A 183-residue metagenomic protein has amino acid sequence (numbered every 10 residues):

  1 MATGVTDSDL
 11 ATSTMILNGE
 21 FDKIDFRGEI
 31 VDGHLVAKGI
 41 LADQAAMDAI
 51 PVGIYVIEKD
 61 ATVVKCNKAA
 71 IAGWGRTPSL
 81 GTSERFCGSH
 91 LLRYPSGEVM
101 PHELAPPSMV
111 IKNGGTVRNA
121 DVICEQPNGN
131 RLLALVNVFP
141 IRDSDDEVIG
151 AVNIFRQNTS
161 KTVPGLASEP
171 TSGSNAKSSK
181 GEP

Functional and structural regions predicted by a protein language model:
M1-P51, K112-G115, V152-P183: PAS-family sensory modules
D9, P78-Q126: Terminal output helix/cap of sensory domains in signal transduction proteins
V52-G53, D60: Sensory-domain cores of signal-transduction modules, predominantly PAS/LOV
V63-V64: Conserved hydrophobic beta-strand signature of PAS-family and PAS-like sensory domains
N67-I71: N-terminal capping loop/helix in small sensory signaling domains highlighted by a polar->aromatic N-x2-3-F motif
H102, R131-L133, G150: Beta-strand residues that line the small-molecule/cofactor-binding core of sensory signal-transduction domains
V122, G129, V136-V138: Compact sensory input modules in signal-transduction proteins
V136-V138, I149-R156: Sensory-domain boundary capping and coupling elements
